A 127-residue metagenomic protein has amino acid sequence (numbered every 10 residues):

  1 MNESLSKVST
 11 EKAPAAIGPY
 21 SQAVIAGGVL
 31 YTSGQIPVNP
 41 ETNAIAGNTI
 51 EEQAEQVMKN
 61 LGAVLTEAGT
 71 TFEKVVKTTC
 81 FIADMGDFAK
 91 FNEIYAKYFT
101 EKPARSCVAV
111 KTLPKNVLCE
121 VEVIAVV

Functional and structural regions predicted by a protein language model:
N2-V127: Short, polar/acidic, helix-capping and beta-turn segments at strand->helix junctions that line the mouths
